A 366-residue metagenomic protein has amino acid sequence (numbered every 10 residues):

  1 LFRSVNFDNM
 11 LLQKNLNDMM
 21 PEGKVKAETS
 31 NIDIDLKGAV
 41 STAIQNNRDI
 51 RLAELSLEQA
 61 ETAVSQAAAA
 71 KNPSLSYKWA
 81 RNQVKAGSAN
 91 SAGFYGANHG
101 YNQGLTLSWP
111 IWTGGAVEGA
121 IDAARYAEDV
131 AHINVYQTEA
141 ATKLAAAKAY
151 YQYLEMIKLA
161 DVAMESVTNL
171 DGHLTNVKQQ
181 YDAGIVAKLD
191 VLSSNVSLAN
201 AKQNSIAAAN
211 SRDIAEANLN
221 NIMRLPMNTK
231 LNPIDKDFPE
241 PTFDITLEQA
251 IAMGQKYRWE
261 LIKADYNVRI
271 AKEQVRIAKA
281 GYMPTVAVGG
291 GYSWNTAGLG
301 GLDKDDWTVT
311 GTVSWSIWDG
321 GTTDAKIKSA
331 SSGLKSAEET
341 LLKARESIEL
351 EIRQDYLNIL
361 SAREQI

Functional and structural regions predicted by a protein language model:
F2-M10, K14-M20, E28-T29, I34 (+3 more regions): Periplasmic alpha-helical coiled-coil/stalk elements that build and connect Gram-negative outer-membrane
S4-S76, M227, P233-V268, S316 (+2 more regions): Bacterial Sec-pathway N-terminal export signals of envelope proteins
S30-I32, K71-P73, H99-Q103, V117 (+4 more regions): Envelope-exposed proteins and targeting segments
V40, G104-T106, Y150, A287 (+2 more regions): Membrane-embedded beta-strand positions in outer-membrane beta-barrel channels/transporters
R51, S74-N98, S108-Q137, I262 (+4 more regions): Small/polar (Gly/Ser/Thr/Ala-rich) solvent-exposed segments that form structured loops/beta-strands/short helices used
L52-A70, E118-E165, G172-Q179, V196-Q203 (+4 more regions): Extended amphipathic coiled-coil alpha-helical segments
H99, N169, S211, D305-D306: Short acidic-hydrophobic sequence patches enriched in Asp/Glu that either
